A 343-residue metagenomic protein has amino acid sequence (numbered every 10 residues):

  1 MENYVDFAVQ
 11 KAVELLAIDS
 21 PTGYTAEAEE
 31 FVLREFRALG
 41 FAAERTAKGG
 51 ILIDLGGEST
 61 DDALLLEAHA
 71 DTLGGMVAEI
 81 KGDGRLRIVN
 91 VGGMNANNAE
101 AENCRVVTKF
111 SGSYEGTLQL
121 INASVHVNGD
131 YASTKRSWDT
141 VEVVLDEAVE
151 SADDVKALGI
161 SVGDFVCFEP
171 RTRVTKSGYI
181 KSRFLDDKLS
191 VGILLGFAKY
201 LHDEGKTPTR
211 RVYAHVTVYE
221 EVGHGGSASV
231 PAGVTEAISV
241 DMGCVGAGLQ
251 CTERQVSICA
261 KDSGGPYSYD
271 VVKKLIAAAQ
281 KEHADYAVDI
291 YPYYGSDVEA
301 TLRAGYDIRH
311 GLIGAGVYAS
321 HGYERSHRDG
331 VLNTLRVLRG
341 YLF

Functional and structural regions predicted by a protein language model:
M1-F343: N-terminal hydrophobic/helix-forming segments and targeting peptides
